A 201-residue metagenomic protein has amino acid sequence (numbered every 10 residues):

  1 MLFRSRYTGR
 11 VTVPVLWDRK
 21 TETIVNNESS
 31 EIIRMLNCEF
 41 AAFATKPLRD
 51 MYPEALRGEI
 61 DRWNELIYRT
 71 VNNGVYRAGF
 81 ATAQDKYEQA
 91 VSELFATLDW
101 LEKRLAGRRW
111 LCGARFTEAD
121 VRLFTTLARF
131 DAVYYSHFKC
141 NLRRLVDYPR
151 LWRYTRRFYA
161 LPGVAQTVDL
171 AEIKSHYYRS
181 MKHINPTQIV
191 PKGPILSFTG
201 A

Functional and structural regions predicted by a protein language model:
M1-A201: C-terminal alpha-helical interaction module
